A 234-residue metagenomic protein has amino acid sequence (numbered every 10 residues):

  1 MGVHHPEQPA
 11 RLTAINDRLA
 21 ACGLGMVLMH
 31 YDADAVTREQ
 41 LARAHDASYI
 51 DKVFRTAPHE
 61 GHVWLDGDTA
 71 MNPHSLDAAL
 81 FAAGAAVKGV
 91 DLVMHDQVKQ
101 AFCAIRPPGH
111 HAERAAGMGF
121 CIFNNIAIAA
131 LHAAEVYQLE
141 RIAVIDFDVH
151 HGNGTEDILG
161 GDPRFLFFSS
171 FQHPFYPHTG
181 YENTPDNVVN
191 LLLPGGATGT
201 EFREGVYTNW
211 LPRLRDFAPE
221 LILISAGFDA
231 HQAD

Functional and structural regions predicted by a protein language model:
M1-D234: HDAC/HDAC-like amidohydrolase catalytic core signature
